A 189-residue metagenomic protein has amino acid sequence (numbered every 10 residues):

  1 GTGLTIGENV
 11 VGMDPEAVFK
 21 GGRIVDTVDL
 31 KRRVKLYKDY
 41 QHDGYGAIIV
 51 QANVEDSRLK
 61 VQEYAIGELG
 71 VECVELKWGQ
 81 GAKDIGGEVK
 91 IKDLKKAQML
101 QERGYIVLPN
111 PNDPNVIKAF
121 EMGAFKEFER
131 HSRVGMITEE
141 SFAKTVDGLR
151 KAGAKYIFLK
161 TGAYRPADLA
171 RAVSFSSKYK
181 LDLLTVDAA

Functional and structural regions predicted by a protein language model:
G1-A189: Active-site entrance/lid segments in N-terminal catalytic domains of soluble metabolic enzymes
